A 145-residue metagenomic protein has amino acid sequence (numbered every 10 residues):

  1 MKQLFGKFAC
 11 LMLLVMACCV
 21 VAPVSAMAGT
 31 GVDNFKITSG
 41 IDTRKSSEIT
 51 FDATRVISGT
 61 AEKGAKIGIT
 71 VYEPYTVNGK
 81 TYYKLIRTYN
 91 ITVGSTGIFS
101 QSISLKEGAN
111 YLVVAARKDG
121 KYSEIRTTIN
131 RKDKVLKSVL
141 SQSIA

Functional and structural regions predicted by a protein language model:
M1-Q3, V15-M16: Classical N-terminal targeting signals for secretion and organelle import
K2-C10, A26-A145: Ser/Thr-rich low-complexity repeats and stalk/linker segments
A9-C18: Hydrophobic helical h-region of N-terminal Sec-dependent signal peptides in bacterial secretory/periplasmic proteins
C18-S25: C-terminal segment of classical bacterial N-terminal signal peptides
